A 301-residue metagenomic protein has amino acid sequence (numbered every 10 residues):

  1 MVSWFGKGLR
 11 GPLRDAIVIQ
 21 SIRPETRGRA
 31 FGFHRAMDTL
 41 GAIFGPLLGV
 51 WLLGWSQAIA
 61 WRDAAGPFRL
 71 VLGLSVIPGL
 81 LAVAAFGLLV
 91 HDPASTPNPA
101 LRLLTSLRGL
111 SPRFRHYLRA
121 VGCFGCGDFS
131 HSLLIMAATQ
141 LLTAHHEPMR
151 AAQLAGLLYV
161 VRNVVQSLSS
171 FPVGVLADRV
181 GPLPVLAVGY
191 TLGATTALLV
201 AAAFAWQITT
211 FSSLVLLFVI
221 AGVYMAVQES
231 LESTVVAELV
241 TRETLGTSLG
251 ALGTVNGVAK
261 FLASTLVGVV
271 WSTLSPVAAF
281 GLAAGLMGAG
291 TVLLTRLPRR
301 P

Functional and structural regions predicted by a protein language model:
L9-I22, V227-V240: Intracellular juxtamembrane helix-capping segments at the cytosolic ends of symmetry-related transmembrane helices
G32-W51, G253-A263: Glycine-rich segments within core transmembrane alpha-helices of 12-TM secondary carriers
F44-G66, A137-Q140, L262-A278: Transmembrane alpha-helix termini and helix-breaking/packing motifs in multi-pass membrane transporters
L53, L168-P182, W271: Helix-to-loop junctions at the C-terminal end of transmembrane segments in multipass secondary transporters
V76-T96, G290-P298: C-terminal membrane-cytosol helix-exit motif in multi-pass small-molecule transporters
L133-Q153: Short amphipathic helix-loop junctions that connect adjacent transmembrane helices in Major Facilitator Superfamily/SLC
R179-T191: Cytoplasmic membrane-interface "Motif A"-like loop-to-helix N-cap segments of 12-TM Major Facilitator Superfamily
T191-I208: C-terminal ends and interior cores of transmembrane alpha-helices in multi-pass membrane transporters/permeases
